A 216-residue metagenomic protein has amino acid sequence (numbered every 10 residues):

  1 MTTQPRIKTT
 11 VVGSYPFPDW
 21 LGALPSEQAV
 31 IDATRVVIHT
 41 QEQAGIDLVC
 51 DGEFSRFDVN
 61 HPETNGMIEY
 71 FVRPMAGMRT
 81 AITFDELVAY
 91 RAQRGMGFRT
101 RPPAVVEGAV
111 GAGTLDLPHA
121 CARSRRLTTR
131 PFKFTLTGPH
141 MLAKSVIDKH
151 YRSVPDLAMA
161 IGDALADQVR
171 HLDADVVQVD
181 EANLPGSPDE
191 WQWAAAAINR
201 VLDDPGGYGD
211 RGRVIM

Functional and structural regions predicted by a protein language model:
M1-M216: Domain-level signal for soluble alpha/beta catalytic cores
